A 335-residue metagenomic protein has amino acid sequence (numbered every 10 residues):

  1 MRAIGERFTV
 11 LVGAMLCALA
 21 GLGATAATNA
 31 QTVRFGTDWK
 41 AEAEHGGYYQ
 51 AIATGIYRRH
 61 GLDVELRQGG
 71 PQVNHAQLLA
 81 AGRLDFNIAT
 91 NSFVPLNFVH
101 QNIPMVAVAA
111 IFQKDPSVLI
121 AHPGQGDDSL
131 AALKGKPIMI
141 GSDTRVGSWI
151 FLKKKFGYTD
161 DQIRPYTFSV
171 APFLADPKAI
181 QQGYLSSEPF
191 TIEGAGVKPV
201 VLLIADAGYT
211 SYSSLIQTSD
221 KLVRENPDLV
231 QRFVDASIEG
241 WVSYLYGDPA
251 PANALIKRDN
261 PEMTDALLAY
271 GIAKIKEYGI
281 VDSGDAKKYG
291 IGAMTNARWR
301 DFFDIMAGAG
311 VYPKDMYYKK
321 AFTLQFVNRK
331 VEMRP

Functional and structural regions predicted by a protein language model:
M1-R7: N-terminal secretory signal peptides that target proteins for export/translocation
L11-G23: Bacterial N-terminal signal peptides
T28-G183, L202-L203: Short, glycine-/small- and polar/acidic-enriched structural segments that line small-molecule recognition paths
A51-G55, H60, L78, G82 (+10 more regions): Structured segments of extracytoplasmic/periplasmic soluble domains in secreted or envelope-associated proteins
I111-A121, E193, V197-N226, V230 (+4 more regions): Periplasmic-binding protein-like
F190: Phosphate/pyrophosphate-binding betaalpha-module
R224-A309: Secondary-structure end/capping motifs
N296-P335: Conserved C-terminal helix/tail region of periplasmic/extracytoplasmic solute-binding proteins
